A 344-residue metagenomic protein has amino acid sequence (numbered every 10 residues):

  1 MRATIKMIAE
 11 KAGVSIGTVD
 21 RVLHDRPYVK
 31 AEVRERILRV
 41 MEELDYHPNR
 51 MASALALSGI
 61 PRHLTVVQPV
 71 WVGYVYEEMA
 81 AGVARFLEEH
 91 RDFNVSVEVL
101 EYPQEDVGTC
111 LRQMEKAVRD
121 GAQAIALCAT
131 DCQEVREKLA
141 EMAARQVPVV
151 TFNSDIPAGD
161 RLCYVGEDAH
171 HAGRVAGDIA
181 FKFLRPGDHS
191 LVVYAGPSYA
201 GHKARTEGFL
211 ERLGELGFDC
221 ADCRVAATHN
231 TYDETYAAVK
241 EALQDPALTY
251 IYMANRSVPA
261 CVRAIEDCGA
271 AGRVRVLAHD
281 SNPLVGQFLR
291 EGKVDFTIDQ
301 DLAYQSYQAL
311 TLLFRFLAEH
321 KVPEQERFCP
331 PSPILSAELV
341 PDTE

Functional and structural regions predicted by a protein language model:
M1-A54: N-terminal helix-turn-helix DNA-binding module of bacterial transcription factors
E42-Y74: N-terminal helix-turn-helix/winged-helix DNA-binding helices and compositionally similar short basic alpha-helical
G59, Y164-S190, T235-Y236, V285 (+1 more regions): Hydrophobic alpha-helical segments within soluble ligand-binding/sensing domains
V75-H90, A172-A176, A200-D219, E234 (+2 more regions): Short, solvent-exposed amphipathic alpha-helices that sit in or adjacent to ligand/effector-binding or catalytic
L87-T109, L191-V192, L210-Y232: Short beta-strand elements in bilobed, periplasmic/extracellular small-molecule ligand-binding domains
A124-E141, F209, A227-L284: Hydrophobic alpha-helical
C132-H171, N282-R290, V294: Flexible loop/hinge segments that line or gate small-molecule binding clefts
L213, D301-E344: Hinge/cleft segment of the Venus flytrap/periplasmic-binding protein
